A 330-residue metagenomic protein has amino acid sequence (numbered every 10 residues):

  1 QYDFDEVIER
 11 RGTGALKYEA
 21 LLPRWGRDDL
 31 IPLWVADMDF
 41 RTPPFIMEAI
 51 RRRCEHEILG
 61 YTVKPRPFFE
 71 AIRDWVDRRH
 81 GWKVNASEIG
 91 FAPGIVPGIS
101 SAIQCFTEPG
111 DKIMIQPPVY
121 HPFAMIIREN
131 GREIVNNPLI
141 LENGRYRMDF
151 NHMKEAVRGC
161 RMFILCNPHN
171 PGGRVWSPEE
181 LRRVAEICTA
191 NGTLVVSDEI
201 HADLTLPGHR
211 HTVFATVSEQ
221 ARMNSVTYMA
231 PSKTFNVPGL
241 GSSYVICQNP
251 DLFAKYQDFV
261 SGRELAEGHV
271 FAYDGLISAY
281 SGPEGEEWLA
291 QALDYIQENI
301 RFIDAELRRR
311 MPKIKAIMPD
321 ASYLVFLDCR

Functional and structural regions predicted by a protein language model:
Y2-G94, S101, A279-G282: N-terminal small-domain helix-loop-helix segment of the aminotransferase-like
W34, Q248, L324-R330: Conserved PLP-binding active-site segment of the aspartate aminotransferase-like
L59-E186, D203-L204, H211-T216, Q220 (+1 more regions): Conserved core of the PLP fold type I
I72, L240-Q248, Y273-P283: Helix-loop "lid/cap" segments that line or gate small-molecule binding pockets
E199: Walker B catalytic acidic pair
V217-K255: Active-site PLP attachment segment
A254-S261, Y280-D304: Structural signature of PLP-dependent enzymes
I277, D294-D304, K315-C329: Conserved glycine-rich beta-strand-loop-beta hairpin in the small C-terminal domain of fold type I
